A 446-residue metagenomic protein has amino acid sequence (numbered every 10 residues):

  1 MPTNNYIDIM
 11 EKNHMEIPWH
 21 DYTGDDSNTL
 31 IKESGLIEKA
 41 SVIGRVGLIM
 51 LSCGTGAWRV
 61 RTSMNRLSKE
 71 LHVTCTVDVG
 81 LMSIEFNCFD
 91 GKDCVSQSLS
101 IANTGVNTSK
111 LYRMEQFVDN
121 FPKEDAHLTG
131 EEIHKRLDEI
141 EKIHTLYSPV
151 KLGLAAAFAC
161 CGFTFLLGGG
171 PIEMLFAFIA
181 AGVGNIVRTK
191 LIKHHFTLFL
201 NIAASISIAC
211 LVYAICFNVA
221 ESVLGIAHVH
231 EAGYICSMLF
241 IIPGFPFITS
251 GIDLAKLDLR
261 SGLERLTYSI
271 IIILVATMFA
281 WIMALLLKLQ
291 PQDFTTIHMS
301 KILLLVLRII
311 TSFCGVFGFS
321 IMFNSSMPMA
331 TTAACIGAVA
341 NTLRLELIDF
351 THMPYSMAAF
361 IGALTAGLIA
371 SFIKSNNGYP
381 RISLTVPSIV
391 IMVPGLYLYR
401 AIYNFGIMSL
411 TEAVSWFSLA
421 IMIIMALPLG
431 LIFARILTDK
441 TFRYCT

Functional and structural regions predicted by a protein language model:
M1-K135, E139-E141: Soluble N-terminal domains of membrane-associated systems
L146-T249, I321-F323, M327, T332: Core alpha-helical transmembrane segments of integral membrane proteins
A155-T164, A181-R188, T311-F319, I336-L345 (+1 more regions): Hydrophobic, membrane-inserted alpha-helices
L166-A180, V229-P243, T295-T311, T351-T365 (+1 more regions): Structural signature of hydrophobic alpha-helical transmembrane segments
T189-I202, L224-G225, Q292-I302, I348-P354: Membrane interface segments of multi-pass transport proteins and intramembrane proteases
A220-V229, L287-K301, N404-S415: Membrane-interface helix termini and inter-helical loops of multi-pass transporters
G233-M238, T249-D253, L257-I273, C335-N341 (+1 more regions): C-terminal transmembrane helix-loop-helix hairpin of multi-pass membrane proteins
I241-F245, Y268-H352: Generic multipass alpha-helical transmembrane bundles of integral membrane proteins
